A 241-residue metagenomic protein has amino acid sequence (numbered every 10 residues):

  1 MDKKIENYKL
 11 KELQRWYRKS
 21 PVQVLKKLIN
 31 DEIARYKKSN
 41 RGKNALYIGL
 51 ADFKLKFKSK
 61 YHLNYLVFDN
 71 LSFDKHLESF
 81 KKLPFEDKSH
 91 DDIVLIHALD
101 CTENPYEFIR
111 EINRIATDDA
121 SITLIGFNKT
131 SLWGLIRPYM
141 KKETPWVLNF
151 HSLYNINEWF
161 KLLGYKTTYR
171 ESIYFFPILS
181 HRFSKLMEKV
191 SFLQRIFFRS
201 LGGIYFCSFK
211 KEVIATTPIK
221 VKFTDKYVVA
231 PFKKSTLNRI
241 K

Functional and structural regions predicted by a protein language model:
M1-K38: Class I SAM-dependent methyltransferase Rossmann-like catalytic core, especially the SAM/SAH-binding loop
D31, R35-L83: Class I SAM-dependent methyltransferase SAM/SAH-binding core
K81-I93: A short acidic, Gly/Pro-enriched loop at the edge of an enzyme's catalytic core that lines a small-molecule cofactor
Y106-S121: A short glycine-rich, Lys/Arg-flanked "PGG" loop and its adjoining helix->strand segment in the class I
S121-F150: Conserved class I S-adenosyl-L-methionine
V147-R170, Y174: Short alpha-helix
T167-F192, S200-G202: Conserved catalytic loop of SAM-dependent methyltransferase domains
V190-K241: C-terminal lobe and adjacent flexible extensions of AdoMet/dcAdoMet transferase-like proteins
